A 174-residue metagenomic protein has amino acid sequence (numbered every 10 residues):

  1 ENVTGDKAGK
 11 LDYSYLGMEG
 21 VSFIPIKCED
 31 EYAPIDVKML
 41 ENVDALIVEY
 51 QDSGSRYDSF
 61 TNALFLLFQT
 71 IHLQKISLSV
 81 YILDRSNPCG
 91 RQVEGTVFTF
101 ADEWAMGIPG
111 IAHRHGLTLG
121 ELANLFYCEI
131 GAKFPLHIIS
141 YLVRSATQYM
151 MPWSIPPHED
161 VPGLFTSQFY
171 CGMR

Functional and structural regions predicted by a protein language model:
N2-G20: N-terminal beta-loop-helix "entrance" segment that forms/cooperates in small-molecule cofactor or anionic ligand
G5-A8, Y81-E103: Glycine-rich, charge-decorated loop segments at or immediately adjacent to ligand/cofactor-binding or catalytic sites
Y15-N42, S55: Glycine-rich oxoanion-binding loops at beta->alpha junctions
Y32-A33, G54-Y57, N87-V93, S145-Y149: Short, well-ordered, mixed-charge alpha-helical segments that flank or form enzyme active sites
A45-S53, Y81-D84: Short acidic catalytic loops
D52-L64: Glycine/threonine-rich flexible loop motifs
I71-S79: A short helix->loop->beta-strand "cap" motif at the edges of active sites that frequently abuts
E103-R174: Conserved anion/nucleotide-ligand pocket segment
